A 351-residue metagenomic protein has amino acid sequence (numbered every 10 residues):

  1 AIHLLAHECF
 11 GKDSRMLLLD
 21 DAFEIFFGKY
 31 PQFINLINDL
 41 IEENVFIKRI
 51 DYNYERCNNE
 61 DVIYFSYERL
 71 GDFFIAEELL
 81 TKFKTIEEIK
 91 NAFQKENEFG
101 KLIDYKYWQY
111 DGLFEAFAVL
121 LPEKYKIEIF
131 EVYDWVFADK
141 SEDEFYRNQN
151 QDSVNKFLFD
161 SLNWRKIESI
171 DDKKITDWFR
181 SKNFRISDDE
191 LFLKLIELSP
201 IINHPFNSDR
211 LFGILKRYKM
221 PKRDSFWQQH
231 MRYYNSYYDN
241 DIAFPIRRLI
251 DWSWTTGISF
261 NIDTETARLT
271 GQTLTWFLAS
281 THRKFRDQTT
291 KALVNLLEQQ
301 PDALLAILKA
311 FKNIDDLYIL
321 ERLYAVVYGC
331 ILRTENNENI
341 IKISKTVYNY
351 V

Functional and structural regions predicted by a protein language model:
L4, K95-E96, G112, A116 (+6 more regions): Alpha-helical solenoid scaffolds in eukaryotic proteins
S14-F184, E190, M220-P221, N235-D239: C-terminal leucine-rich, beta-strand-based interaction scaffolds used for sensing/assembly
I127-V132, D209-I214, E265-L269, D287-A292 (+2 more regions): Short sequence/structural elements of tandem HEAT/ARM alpha-solenoid repeats
D143-A279, Y328-L332, I341-V351: Extended alpha-helical scaffold segments
F277-T281, F311-D315: Alpha-solenoid helical repeat architecture
L293-E298, L323-T334: Hydrophobic residues within the alpha-helices of tandem HEAT/HEAT-like
